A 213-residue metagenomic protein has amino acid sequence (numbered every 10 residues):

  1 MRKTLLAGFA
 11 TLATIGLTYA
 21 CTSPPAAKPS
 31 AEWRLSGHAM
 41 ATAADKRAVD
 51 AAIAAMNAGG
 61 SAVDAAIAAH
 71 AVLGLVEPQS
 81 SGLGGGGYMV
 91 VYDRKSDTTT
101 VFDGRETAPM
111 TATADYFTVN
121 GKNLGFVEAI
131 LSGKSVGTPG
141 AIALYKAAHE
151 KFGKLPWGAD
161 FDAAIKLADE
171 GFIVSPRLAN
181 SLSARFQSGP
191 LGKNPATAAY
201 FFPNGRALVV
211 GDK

Functional and structural regions predicted by a protein language model:
M1-F9: Bacterial N-terminal signal peptides that target proteins for export
F9-I15: Core hydrophobic alpha-helical transmembrane segments of single-pass membrane proteins
I15-G16, E77: Residues in and immediately flanking transmembrane alpha helices
Y19-A20: C-terminal motif of bacterial Sec signal peptides marking the signal peptidase cleavage site
S23-D50, A54, A62-K213: Noncatalytic scaffold domains of N-terminal-nucleophile
